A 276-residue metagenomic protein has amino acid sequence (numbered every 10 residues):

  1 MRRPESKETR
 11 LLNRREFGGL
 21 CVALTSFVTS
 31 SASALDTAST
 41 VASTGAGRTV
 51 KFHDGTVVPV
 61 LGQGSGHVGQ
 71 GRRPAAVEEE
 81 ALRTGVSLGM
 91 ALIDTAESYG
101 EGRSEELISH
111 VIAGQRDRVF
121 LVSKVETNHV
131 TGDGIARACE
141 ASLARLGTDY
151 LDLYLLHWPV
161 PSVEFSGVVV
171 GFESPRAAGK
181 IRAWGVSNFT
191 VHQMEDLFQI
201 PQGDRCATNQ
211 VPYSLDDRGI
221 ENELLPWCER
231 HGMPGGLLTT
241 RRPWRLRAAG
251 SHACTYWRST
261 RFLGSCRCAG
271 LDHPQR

Functional and structural regions predicted by a protein language model:
R2-V119: N-terminal binding-site loop/beta-alpha segment at the start of enzyme catalytic domains that lines or forms
F52-H53, S109-R116, L143-G147, F198-Q202 (+1 more regions): Acidic (Asp/Glu)-rich catalytic clusters
Q63, I93, I108, L121 (+6 more regions): Conserved, mostly hydrophobic/aromatic
G69-R73, A96-E105, N128-D133, V160-E164 (+2 more regions): Acidic-and-aromatic substrate-binding clefts and catalytic sites of carbohydrate-active enzymes
R72-G85, T131-R145, M194: Short, acidic/polar
R118-V130, L153-H157, V211-Y213: A short, structured active-site edge motif that brings together acidic residues
I135-L156, S174-A178, I200: CE4/NodB-like, metal-dependent polysaccharide N-deacetylase domain that modifies extracellular/periplasmic N-acetylated
P159-R276: Beta/alpha (TIM)-barrel catalytic core signal, keyed to glycine-rich beta->alpha loops juxtaposed to Asp/Glu that bind
